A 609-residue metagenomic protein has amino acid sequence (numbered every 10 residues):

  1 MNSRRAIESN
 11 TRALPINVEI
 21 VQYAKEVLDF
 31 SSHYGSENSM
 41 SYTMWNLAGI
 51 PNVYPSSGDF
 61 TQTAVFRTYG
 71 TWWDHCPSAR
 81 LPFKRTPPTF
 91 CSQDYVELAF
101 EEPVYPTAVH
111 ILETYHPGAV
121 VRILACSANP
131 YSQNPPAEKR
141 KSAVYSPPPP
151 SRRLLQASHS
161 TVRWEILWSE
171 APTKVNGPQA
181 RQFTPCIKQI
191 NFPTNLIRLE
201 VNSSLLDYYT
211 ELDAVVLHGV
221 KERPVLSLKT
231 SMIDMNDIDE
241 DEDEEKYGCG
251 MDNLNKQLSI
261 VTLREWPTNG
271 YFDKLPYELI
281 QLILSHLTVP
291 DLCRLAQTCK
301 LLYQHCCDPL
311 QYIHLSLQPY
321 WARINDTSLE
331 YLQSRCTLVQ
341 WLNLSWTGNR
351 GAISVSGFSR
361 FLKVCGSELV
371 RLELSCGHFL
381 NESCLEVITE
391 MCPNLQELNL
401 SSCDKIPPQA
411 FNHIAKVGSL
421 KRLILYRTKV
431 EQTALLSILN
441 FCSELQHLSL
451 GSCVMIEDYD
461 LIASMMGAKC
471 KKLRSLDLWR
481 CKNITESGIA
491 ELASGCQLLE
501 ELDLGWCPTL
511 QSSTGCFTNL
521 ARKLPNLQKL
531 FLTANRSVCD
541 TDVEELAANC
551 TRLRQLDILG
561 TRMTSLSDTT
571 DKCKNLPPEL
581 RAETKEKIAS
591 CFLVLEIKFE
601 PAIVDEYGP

Functional and structural regions predicted by a protein language model:
N2-D94, T114-L254, L258: Trp- and acidic/polar-enriched beta-sheet ligand-binding modules for extracellular glycan and matrix recognition
Q93, E101-A108, T194: Extended extracellular/luminal ectodomain segments enriched in beta-structured repeat modules
F100-E102, L112-Y115, S203, C336: Non-cytosolic beta-sheet module surface loops
M235-R371, E382-T389, S402, P407-H413 (+1 more regions): N-terminal adaptor-interaction module of cullin-RING ubiquitin ligase components
R294, Q304, T327-S334, S356 (+13 more regions): Recurring C-terminal helix/loop segment of individual leucine-rich repeat
C307-Y312, S334-W341, K363-R371, E390-E397 (+10 more regions): Leucine-rich repeat
Q318, S345, S375-C376, S401-S402 (+6 more regions): Per-repeat beta-strand-to-loop junction in leucine-rich repeat
W321-T327, G348-G357, H378-S383, D404-Q409 (+9 more regions): Short, solvent-exposed loop/turn at the beta-strand->alpha-helix junction within individual leucine-rich repeat
